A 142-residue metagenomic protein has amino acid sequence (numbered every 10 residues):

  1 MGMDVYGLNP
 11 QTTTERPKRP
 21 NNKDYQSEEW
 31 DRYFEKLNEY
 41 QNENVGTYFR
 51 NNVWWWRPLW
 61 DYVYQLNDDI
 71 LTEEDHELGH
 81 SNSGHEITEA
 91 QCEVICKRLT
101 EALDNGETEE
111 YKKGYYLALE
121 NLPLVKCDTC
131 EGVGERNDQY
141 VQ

Functional and structural regions predicted by a protein language model:
M1-Q142: Acidic (Asp/Glu-rich) sequence patches and key acidic residues that form negatively charged surfaces used
